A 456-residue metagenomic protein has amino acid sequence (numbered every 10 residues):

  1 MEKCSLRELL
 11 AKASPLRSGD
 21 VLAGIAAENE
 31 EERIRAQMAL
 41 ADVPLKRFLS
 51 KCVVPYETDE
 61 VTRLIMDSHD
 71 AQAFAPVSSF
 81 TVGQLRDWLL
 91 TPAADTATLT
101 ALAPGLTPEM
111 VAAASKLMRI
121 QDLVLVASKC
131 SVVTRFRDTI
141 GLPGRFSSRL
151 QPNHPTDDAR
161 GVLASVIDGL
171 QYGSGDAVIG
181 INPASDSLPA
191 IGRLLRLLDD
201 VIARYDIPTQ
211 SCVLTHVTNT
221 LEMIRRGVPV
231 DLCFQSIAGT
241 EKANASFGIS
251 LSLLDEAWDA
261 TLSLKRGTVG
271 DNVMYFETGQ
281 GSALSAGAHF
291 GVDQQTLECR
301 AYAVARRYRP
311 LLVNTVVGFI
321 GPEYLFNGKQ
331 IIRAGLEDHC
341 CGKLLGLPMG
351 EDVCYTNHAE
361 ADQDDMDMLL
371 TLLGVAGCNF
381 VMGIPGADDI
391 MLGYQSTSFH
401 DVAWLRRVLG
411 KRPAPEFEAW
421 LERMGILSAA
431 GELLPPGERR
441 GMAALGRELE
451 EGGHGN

Functional and structural regions predicted by a protein language model:
M1-L163, Q171, D176-N456: Anaerobic metallocofactor- and corrinoid-dependent redox/one-carbon enzyme cores, especially those from methanogenesis
